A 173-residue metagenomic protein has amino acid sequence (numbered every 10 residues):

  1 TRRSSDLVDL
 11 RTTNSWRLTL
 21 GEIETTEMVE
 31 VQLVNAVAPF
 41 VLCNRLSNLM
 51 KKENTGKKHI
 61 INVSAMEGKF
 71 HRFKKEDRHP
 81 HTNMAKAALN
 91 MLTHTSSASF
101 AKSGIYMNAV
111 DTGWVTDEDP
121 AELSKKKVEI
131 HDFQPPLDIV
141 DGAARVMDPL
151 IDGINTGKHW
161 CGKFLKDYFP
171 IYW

Functional and structural regions predicted by a protein language model:
T1-S4: Short, small-residue-biased leader/transition segments that mark boundaries at the very start of proteins
V8, W16-L20, E27-M28: Substrate-binding pocket helix/loop in short-chain dehydrogenase/reductase
C43, A85: Active-site helix of classical SDR
K57-E67, V110-T112: SDR active-site strand-loop-helix element
F70-F73, G113-L123: Short beta-loop-alpha junction of Rossmann-like oxidoreductase domains
T95-I105: Active-site-adjacent segment of SDR/Rossmann-fold oxidoreductases
K126-W173: C-terminal helical subdomain
